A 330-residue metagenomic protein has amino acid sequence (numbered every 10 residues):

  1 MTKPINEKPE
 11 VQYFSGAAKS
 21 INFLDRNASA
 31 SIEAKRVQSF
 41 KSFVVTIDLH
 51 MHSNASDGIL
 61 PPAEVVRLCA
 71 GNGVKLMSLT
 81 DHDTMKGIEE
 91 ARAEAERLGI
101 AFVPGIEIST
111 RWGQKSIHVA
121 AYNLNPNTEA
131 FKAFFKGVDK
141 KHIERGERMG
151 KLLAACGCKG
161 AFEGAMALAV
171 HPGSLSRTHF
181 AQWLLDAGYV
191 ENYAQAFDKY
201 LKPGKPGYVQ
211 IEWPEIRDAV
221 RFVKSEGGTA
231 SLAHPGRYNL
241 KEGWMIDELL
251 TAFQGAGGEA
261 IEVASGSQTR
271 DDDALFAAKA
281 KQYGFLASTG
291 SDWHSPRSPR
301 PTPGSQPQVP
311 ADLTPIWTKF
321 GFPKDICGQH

Functional and structural regions predicted by a protein language model:
T2-E7, Y13-S116, L201-P203, P214-G227 (+1 more regions): An N-terminally biased module of ancient metal coordination in phosphate/nucleic-acid-related enzymes
R36, E94-E248, A252, A311-Q329: Extended substrate/RNA-proximal surfaces in nucleic-acid metabolism proteins
R300-L313: Conserved, well-ordered active-site substructure
